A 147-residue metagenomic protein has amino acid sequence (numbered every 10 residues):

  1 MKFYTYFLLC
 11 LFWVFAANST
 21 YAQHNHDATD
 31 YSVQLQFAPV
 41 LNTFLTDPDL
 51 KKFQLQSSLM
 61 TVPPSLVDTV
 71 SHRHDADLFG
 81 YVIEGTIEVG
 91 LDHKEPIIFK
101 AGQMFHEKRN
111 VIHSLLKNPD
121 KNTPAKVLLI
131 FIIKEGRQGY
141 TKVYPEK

Functional and structural regions predicted by a protein language model:
Y6-A17: Bacterial N-terminal signal peptides
N18-Q56, G90, H106, T141-K147: A short, N-terminal "cap"/entry segment at the start of jelly-roll beta-barrel domains of the cupin/DSBH fold
H26, H93-N110: Short acidic-glycine-tyrosine-enriched beta hairpin
F37-P39, N118-K147: Double-stranded beta-helix
Q56-H74, K108-I112: Conserved short histidine dyad/triad with adjacent acidic residue
A76-H93, Q103: Glycine- and acidic-residue-biased ligand/ion/polar-headgroup-sensing regions
V89-G90, E107, H113-K121: Short beta-strand His + acidic residue motifs that chelate non-heme Fe in jelly-roll/DSBH and cupin folds
